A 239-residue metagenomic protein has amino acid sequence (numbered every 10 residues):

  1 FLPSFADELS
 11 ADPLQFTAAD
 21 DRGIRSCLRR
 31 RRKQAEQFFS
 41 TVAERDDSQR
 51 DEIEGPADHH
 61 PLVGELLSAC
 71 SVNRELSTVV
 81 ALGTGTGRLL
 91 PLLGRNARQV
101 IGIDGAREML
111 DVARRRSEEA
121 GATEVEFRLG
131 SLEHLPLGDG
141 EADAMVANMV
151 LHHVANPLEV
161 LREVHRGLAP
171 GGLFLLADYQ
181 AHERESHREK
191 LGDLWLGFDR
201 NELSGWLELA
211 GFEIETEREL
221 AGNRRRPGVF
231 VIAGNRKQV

Functional and structural regions predicted by a protein language model:
F1-Q37: N-terminal auxiliary segments of SAM/dcSAM-dependent transferases
T41, R50, E54, H59-P61 (+1 more regions): Conserved catalytic loop of SAM-dependent methyltransferase domains
E54-L76: Conserved alpha-helix/loop element of class I SAM-dependent methyltransferases that forms part of the SAM/SAH-binding
T78-A81, G85-H134: Class I SAM-dependent methyltransferase SAM/SAH-binding core
E133-M145: A short acidic, Gly/Pro-enriched loop at the edge of an enzyme's catalytic core that lines a small-molecule cofactor
D143-N156: A short SAM/SAH-binding and catalytic strip from SAM-dependent methyltransferases
L158-L173: A short glycine-rich, Lys/Arg-flanked "PGG" loop and its adjoining helix->strand segment in the class I
L173-I232: C-terminal alpha-helical "lid/dimerization" subdomain adjacent to the S-adenosyl-L-methionine
